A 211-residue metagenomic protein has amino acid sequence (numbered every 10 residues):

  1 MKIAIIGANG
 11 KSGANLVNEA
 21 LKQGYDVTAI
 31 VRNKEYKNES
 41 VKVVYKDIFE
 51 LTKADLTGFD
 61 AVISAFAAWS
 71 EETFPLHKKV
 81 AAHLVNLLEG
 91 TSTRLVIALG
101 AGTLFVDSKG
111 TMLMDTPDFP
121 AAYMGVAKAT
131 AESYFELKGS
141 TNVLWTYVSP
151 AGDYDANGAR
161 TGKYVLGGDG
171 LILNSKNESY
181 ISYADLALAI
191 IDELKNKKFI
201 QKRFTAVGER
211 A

Functional and structural regions predicted by a protein language model:
I3-Q23: N-terminal Rossmann NAD(P)H-binding glycine-rich loop of SDR-like oxidoreductase domains
A4, T28, T146: Conserved beta-strand positions in the Rossmann-like core of class I SAM-dependent methyltransferases
T28, A82-G125, G139: Conserved Rossmann-fold NAD(P)-dependent oxidoreductase catalytic core, especially the SDR/UDP-sugar
A29-Y36, G152: Short, polar loop motifs at secondary-structure junctions
E35-T91: NAD(P)H-binding glycine-rich loop region in Rossmannoid oxidoreductase-like domains and their noncatalytic homologs
A129, N177-I191, K202: Substrate-positioning beta->alpha
F135-A156: Conserved beta-loop-beta element that borders a ligand/cofactor-binding pocket
S140-T141, D155-K163, E193-K202: Glycine/proline-rich active-site loop of Rossmann-fold NAD(P)-dependent oxidoreductases
